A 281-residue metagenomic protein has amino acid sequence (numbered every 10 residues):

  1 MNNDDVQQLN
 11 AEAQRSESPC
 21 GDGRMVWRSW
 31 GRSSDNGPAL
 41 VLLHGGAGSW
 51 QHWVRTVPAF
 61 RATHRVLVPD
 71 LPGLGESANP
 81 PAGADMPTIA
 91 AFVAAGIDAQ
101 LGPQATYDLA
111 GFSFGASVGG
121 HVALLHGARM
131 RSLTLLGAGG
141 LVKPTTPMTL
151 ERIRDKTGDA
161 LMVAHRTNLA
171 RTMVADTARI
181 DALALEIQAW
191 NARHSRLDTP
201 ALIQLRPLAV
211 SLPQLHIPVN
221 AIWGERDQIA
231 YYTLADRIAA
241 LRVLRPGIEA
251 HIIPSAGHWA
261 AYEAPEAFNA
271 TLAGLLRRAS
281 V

Functional and structural regions predicted by a protein language model:
M1-L40, R61-H64, L101-G102, R171 (+2 more regions): Alpha/beta-hydrolase fold catalytic core
V26-E76: Conserved HGGG/HGGXW glycine-rich cap/lid loop of the alpha/beta-hydrolase fold
S29-G31, V54, L67-A110, A270: Active-site loop/oxyanion-hole signature of alpha/beta-hydrolase fold enzymes
G111, G115, G119: Gly/Ala-rich beta-loop-alpha elbow adjacent to hydrolase catalytic centers
G120-L125, R131-V163: Flexible "cap/lid" loop of the alpha/beta hydrolase fold
T145, A160-I217: Conserved alpha/beta-hydrolase catalytic His-Asp/Glu region
W223-A256: Conserved loop-alpha-helix segment in the C-terminal half of the alpha/beta-hydrolase fold that carries the catalytic
A256-P265, N269: Catalytic histidine-centered segment of alpha/beta-hydrolase-like enzymes
